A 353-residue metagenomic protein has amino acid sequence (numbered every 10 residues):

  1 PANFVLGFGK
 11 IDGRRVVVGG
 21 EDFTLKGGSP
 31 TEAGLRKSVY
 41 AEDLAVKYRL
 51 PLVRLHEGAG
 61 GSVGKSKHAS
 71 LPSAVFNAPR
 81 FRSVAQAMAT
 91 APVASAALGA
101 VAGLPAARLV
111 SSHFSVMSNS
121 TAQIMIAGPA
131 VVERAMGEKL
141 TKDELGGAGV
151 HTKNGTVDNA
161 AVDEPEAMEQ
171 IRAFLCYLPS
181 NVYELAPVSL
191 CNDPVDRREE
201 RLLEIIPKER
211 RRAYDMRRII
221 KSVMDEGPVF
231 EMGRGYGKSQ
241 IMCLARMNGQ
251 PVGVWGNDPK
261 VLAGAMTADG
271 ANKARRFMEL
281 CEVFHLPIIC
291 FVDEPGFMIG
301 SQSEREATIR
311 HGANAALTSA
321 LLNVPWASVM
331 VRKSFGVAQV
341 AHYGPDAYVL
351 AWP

Functional and structural regions predicted by a protein language model:
P1-P353: Ligand-binding clefts of soluble mixed alpha/beta catalytic domains
